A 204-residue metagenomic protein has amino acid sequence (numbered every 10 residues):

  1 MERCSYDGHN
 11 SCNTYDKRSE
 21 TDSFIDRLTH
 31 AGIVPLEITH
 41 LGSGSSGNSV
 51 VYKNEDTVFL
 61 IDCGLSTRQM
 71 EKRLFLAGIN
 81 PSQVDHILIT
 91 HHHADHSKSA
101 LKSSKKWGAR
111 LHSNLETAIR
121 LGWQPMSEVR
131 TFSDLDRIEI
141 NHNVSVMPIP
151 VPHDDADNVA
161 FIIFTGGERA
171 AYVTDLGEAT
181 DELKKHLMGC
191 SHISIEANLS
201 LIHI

Functional and structural regions predicted by a protein language model:
H9-N13, R18-A77, V159-D175: Conserved beta-strand hairpin/beta-sheet module of binuclear metal-dependent hydrolase folds, prominently
T39-S49, H92-A100, K105, A118 (+2 more regions): Structured catalytic core of nucleotide-sugar glycosyltransferases
G42-S43, C63-L65, H92, V151-D154 (+2 more regions): Active-site metal-binding loops of divalent metal-dependent hydrolases
I61-G64, D85-H92, H112-L115, A171-T174 (+1 more regions): Active-site neighborhood of phospho(di)ester-bond hydrolases with catalytic His/Asp-centered motifs
R68-S113: Active-site metal-binding motif and surrounding structural segment of the metallo-beta-lactamase
S113-G167: Metallo-beta-lactamase
E178-I193: Short amphipathic alpha-helices and their capping/turn segments at secondary-structure boundaries
I202-I204: Conserved small/polar residues in nucleotide/adenosyl-binding loops
